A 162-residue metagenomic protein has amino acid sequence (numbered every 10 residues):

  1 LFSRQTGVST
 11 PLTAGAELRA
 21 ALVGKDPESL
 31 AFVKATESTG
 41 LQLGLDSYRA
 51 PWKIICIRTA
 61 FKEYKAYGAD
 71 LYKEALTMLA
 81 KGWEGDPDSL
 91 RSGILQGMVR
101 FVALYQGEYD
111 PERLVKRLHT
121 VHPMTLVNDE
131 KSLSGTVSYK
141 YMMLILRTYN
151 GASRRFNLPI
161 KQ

Functional and structural regions predicted by a protein language model:
L1-Q162: Solvent-exposed functional surfaces
